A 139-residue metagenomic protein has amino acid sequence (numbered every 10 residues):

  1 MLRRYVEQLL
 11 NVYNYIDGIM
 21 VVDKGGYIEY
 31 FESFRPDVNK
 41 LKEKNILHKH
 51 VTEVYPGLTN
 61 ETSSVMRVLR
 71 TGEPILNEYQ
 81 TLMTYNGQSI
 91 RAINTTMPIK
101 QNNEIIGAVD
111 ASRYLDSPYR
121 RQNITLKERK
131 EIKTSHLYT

Functional and structural regions predicted by a protein language model:
M1-N39, K44: Sensory modules in modular signal-transduction proteins
R4, K49-M83, I90: Terminal output helix/cap of sensory domains in signal transduction proteins
M20, M97-P98: A residue-level detector for well-ordered beta-strand positions
Q80, T96-M97: Output-coupling edge of small sensory domains
S89-R91, G107: Beta-strand residues that line the small-molecule/cofactor-binding core of sensory signal-transduction domains
P98-T139: Sensory coupling linkers of modular signal transduction proteins
